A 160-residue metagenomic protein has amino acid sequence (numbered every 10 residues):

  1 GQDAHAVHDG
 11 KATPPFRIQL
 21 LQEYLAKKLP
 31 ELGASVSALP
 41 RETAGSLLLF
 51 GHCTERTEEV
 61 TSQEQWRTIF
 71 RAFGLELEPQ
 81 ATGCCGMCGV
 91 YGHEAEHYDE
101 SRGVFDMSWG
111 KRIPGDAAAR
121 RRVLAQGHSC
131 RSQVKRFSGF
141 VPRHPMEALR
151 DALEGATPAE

Functional and structural regions predicted by a protein language model:
G1-E160: Iron-sulfur cluster-binding electron-transfer modules in prokaryotic oxidoreductases
